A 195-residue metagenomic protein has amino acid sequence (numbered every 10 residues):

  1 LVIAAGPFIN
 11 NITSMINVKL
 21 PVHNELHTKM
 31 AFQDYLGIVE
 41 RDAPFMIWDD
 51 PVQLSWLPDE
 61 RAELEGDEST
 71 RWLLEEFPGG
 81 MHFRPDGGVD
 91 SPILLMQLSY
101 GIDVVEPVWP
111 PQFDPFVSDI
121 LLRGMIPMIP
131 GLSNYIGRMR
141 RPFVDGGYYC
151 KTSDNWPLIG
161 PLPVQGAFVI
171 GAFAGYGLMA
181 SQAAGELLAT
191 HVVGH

Functional and structural regions predicted by a protein language model:
I3-V18: Flavin (primarily FAD) binding-site architecture
G6-P7, I129, Q182: Alpha-helix N-cap/helix-start capping motif
I9-N10, T28, Y176: Glycine-centered loop/turn positions within well-structured domains that cap or flank conserved ligand/cofactor-binding
K19-H23, Y135, H195: A short alpha-helix-loop-beta-strand transition element characteristic of N-terminal alpha/beta dinucleotide-binding
L20-P21, K29-A31: FAD-site-proximal beta/loop scaffold in flavoenzymes
D34-Q165: Active-site lid/adjacent beta-loop-alpha segment flanking the redox-cofactor pocket in flavoenzymes
L162-H195: C-terminal lid/capping helical subdomain adjacent to the catalytic/cofactor pocket in oxidative enzymes
